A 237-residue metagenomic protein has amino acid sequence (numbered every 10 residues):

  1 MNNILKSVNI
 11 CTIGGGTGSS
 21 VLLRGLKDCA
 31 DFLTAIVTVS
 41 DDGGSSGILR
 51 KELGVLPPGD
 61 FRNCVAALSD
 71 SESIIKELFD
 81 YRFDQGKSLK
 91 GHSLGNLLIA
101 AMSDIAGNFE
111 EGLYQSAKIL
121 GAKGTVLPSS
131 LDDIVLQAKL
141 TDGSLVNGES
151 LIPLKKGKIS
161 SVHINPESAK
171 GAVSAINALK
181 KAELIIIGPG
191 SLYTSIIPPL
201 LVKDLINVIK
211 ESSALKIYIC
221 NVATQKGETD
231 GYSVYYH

Functional and structural regions predicted by a protein language model:
M1-V55, G59: Gly/lys/ser-thr-rich phosphate-binding loops in alpha/beta enzymes that coordinate phosphoanhydride or phosphate groups
A30-D31, E211-K216: A short helix->loop->beta-strand "cap" motif at the edges of active sites that frequently abuts
S40-G157, H163: Electropositive, gly/pro-rich neighborhoods at or near active sites that engage anionic ligands
G44-G47, P57, G227-H237: Short, glycine-/small-residue-rich phosphate/pyrophosphate-handling segment
S161-A178, L200-L201: Active-site glycine-rich loop that binds ribose-phosphate moieties when present
A182: An anion/phosphate-binding loop that grips the pyrophosphate of nucleotide cofactors and donors
L192-V202, G227-E228: Glycine/threonine-rich flexible loop motifs
P199-I206, Y232-H237: Charged helix-capping and loop-helix junction motifs
